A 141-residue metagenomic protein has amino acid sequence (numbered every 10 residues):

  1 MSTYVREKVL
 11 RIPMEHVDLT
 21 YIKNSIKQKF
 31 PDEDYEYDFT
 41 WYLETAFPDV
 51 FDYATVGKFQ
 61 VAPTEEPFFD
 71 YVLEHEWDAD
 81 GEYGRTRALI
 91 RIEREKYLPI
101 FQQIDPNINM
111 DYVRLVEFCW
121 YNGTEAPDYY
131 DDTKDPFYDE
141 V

Functional and structural regions predicted by a protein language model:
M1-D38, V116-E125, F137-V141: Short, extreme N-terminal segment that most often corresponds to the first beta-strand
Y21-S25, K29, D38, Y42 (+3 more regions): Charge-rich, solvent-exposed alpha-helical interaction surfaces
V50-V141: Charged interaction segments
